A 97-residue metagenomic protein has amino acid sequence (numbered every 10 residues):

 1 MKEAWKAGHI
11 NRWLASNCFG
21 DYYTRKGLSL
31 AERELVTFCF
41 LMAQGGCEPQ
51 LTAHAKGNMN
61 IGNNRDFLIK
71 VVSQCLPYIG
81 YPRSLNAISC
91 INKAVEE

Functional and structural regions predicted by a protein language model:
M1-L30, N60, L76-P77, P82-E97: Acidic, glycine/proline-rich low-complexity segments that act as flexible tails and inter-domain linkers
K26, C39-G45, N58: Short, glycine/charged-rich beta-strand-loop motifs at protein surfaces that mediate ligand recognition and catalysis
E32-M42, L51, L68-C75: Short, structured motif recognition centered on aromatic/hydrophobic residues
Q44-Q50, Y81: Short loop/beta submotifs within extracellular cysteine-rich repeat domains
Q50-L51, A87: Non-heme di-metal
A53-A55: Solvent-exposed, glycine/polar-rich loop segments of beta-barrel outer-membrane systems
G57-N60, D66-L68: C-terminal structured interaction module
